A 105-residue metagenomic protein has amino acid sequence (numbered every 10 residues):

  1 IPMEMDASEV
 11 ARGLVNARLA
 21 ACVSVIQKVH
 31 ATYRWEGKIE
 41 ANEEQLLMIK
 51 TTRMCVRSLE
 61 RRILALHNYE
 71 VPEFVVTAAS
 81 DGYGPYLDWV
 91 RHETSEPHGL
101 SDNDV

Functional and structural regions predicted by a protein language model:
I1-V105: Positively charged, small/polar-rich N-terminal and surface patches that mediate targeting and assembly and bind
